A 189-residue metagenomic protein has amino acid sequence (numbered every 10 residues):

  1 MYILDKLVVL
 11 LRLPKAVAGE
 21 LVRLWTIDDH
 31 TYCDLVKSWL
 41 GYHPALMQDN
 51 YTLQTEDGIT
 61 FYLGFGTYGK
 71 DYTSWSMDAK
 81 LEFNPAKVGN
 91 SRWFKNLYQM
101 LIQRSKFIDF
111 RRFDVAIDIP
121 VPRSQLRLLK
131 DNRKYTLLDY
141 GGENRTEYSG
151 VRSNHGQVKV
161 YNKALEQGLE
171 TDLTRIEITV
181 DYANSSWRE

Functional and structural regions predicted by a protein language model:
M1-E189: Structured, helix-rich domain cores that form ligand/interaction pockets
